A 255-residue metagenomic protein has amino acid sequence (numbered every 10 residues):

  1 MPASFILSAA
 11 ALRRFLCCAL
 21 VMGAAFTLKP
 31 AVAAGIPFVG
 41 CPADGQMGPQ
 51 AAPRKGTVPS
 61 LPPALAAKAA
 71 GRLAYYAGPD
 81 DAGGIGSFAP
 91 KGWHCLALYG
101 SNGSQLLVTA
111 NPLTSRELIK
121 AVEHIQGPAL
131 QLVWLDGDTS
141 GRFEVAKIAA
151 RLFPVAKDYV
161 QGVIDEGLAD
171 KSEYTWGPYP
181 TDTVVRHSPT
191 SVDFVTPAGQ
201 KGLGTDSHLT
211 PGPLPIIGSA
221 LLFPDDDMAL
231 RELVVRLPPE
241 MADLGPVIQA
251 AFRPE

Functional and structural regions predicted by a protein language model:
P2-A19, T27: Bacterial N-terminal signal peptides that target proteins for export
R13-R14, P37, K91: Secretory pathway export signals and precursors
V21-M22, G45: Extracellular/secretory pathway and lumenal proteins
G23-A31: C-terminal segment of classical bacterial N-terminal signal peptides
A34-K55, L98-E255: Conserved polar/disulfide-associated segments of primarily extracytoplasmic proteins
P59-D80: Short, compositionally biased strand/turn segments that nucleate or flank brief secondary-structure elements
A70-G71, A82, P90, G103: Extracytoplasmic
G83-L98: Proline-anchored loop/turn motifs at beta-strand termini and strand-loop-strand connectors
